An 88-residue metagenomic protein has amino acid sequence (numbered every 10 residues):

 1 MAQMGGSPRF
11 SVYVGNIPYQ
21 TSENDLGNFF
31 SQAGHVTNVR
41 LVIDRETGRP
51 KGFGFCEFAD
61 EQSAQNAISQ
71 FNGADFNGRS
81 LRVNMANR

Functional and structural regions predicted by a protein language model:
A2-M85: Canonical RRM/RBD RNA-binding surface and closely related RRM-like beta-sheet modules in eukaryotic RNA-binding proteins
R88: Short, ordered loop/turn segments at secondary-structure junctions
